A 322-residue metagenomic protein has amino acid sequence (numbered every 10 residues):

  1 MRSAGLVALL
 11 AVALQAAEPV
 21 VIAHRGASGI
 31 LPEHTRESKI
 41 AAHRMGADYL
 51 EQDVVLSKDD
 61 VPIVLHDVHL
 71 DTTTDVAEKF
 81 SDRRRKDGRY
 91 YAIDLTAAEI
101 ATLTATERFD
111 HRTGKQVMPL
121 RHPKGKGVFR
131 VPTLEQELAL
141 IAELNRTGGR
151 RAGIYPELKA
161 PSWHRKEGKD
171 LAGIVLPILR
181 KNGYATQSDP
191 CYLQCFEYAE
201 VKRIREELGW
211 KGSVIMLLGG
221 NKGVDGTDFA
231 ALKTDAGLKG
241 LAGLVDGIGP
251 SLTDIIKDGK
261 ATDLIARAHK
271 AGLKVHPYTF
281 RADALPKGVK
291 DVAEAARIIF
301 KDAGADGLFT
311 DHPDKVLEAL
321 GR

Functional and structural regions predicted by a protein language model:
S3-A13: Sec-dependent N-terminal signal peptides
L14-R322: Phosphate-group recognition and catalysis centered on beta-loop-alpha active-site segments
